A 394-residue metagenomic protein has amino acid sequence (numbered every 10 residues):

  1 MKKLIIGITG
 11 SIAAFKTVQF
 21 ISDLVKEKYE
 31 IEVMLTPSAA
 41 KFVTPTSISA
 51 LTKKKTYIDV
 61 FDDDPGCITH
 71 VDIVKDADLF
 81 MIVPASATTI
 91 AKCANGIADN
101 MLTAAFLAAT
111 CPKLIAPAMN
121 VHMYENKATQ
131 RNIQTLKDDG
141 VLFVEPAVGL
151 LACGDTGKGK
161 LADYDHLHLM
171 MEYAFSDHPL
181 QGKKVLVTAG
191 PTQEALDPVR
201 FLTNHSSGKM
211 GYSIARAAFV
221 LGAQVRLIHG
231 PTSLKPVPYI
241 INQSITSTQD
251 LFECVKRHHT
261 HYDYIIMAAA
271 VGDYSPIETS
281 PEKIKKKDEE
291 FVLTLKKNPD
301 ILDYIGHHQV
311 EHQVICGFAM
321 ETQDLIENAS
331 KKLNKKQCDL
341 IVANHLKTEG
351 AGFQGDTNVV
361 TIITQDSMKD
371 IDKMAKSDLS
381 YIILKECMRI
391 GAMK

Functional and structural regions predicted by a protein language model:
M1-L114, N120-G208, Y212-K394: A cross-family phosphate/adenosyl-ligand binding-site feature
